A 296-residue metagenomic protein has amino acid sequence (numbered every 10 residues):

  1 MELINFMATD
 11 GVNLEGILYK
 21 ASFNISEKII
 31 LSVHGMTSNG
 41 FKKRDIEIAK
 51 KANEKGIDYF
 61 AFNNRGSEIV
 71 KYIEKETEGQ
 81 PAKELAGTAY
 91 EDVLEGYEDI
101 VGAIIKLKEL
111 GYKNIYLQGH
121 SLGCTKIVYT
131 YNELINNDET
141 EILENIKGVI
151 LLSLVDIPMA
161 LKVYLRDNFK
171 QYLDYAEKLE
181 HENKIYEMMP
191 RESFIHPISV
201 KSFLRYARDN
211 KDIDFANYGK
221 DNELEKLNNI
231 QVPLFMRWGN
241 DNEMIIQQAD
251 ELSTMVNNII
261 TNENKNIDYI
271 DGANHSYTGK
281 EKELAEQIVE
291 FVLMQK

Functional and structural regions predicted by a protein language model:
M1-F23: N-terminal cap/lid segment of alpha/beta-hydrolase-fold proteins
F23-T77: Short, surface-exposed "cap/lid" segments of acyl-processing enzymes
T77-L110: Alpha/beta-hydrolase active-site loop
I105-K178, A207-N210, F215: Primarily recognizes the serine-hydrolase "nucleophile elbow" in alpha/beta-hydrolase and SGNH/GDSL folds
Y206-K226, D250-L252: Active-site nucleophile elbow and catalytic-triad environment of alpha/beta-hydrolase enzymes
I230, M236-W238: Short beta-strand/loop motif that positions the catalytic acidic residue of the alpha/beta-hydrolase fold
E243-E251: Conserved alpha/beta-hydrolase "acid-adjacent" motif
Y269, A273-K282: Catalytic histidine-centered segment of alpha/beta-hydrolase-like enzymes
